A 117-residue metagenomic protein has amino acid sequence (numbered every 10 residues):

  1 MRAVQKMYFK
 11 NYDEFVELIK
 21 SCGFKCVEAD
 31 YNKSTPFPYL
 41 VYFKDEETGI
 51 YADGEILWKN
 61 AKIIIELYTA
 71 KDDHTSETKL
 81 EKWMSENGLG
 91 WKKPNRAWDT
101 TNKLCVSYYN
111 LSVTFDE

Functional and structural regions predicted by a protein language model:
M1-V27, F43-E117: Charged, amphipathic alpha-helical segments and their flanking helix caps
E28-S34: Transition segment at domain starts
F37-Y42: A short, hydrophobic beta-strand-centered structural micro-motif
